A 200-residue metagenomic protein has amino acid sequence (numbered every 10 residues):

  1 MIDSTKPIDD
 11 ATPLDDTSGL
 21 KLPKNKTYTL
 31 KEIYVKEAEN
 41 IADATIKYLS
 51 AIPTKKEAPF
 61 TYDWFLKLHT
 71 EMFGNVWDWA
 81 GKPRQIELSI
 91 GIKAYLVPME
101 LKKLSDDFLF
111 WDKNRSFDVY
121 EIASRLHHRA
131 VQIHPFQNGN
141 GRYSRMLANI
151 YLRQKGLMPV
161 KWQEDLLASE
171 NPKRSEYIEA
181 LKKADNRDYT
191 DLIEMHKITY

Functional and structural regions predicted by a protein language model:
M1-Y200: FIC/Doc superfamily catalytic core
